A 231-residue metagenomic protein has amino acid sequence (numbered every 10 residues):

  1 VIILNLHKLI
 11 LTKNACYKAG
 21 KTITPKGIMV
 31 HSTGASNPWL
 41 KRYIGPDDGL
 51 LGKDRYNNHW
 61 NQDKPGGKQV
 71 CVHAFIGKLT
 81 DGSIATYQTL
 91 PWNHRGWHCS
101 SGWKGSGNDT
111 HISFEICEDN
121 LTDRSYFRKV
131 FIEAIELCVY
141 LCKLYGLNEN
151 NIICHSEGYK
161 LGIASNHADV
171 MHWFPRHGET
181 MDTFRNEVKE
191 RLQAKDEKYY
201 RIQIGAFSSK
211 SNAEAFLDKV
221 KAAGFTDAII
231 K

Functional and structural regions predicted by a protein language model:
V1-L11, K18-P25, G105, D109-I112 (+1 more regions): Basic/polar, cationic surfaces and motifs that engage anionic cell-wall and phosphate/carboxylate ligands
V1-N108: N-terminal catalytic cores of peptidoglycan-degrading enzymes
V30-A35, F75-L79, T89-H94, E115-D119 (+3 more regions): Active-site-proximal beta-strand/loop segments in catalytic clefts of secreted hydrolases
S32-G34, L141-Y145, L192, V220 (+1 more regions): Sec/Tat-exported extracytoplasmic proteins
L40, I84, R124, G162-A164 (+1 more regions): Short acidic, gly/pro-rich beta-turn/loop elements at beta-sheet edges and active-site/ligand-binding grooves
C71, L147-E149, F225: Short secondary-structure junction motifs
K195-K231: Solvent-exposed beta-strand motifs enriched in subsets of small alpha/beta binding domains, especially certain
